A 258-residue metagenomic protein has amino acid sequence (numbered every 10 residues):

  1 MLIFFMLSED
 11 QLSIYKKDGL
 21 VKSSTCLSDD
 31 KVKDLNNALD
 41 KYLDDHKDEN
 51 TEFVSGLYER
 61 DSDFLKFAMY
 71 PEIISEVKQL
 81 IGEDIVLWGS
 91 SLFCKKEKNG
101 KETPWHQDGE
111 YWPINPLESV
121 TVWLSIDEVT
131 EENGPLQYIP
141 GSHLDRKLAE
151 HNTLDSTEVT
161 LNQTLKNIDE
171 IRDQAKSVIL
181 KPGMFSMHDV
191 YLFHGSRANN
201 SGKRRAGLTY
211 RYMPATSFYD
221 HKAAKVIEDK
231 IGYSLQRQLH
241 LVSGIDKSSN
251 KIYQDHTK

Functional and structural regions predicted by a protein language model:
L2-I114, H151, A223, Y233-V242: Non-heme Fe(II)-dependent double-stranded beta-helix
Y42-D45, Y191-K258: Non-heme Fe(II)/2-oxoglutarate
E83, G109, L124-P135, H143: Active-site region of the double-stranded beta-helix
E97-N99, E128-E131, L144, F185 (+1 more regions): Short, charged/polar surface micro-motifs in flexible loops or helix N-caps
Q107, T160-R172, G202-R204, K222-E228: Short, surface-exposed loop/helix-turn segments at secondary-structure junctions that function as lids/hinges flanking
Q107-S119, D173-Q174, L180, K203-R204: A short beta-loop-beta micro-motif enriched in histidine and acidic residues
P113-E131, I179, R211-P214: Short, conserved beta-strand element in jelly-roll/cupin
E131-R197: Double-stranded beta-helix
